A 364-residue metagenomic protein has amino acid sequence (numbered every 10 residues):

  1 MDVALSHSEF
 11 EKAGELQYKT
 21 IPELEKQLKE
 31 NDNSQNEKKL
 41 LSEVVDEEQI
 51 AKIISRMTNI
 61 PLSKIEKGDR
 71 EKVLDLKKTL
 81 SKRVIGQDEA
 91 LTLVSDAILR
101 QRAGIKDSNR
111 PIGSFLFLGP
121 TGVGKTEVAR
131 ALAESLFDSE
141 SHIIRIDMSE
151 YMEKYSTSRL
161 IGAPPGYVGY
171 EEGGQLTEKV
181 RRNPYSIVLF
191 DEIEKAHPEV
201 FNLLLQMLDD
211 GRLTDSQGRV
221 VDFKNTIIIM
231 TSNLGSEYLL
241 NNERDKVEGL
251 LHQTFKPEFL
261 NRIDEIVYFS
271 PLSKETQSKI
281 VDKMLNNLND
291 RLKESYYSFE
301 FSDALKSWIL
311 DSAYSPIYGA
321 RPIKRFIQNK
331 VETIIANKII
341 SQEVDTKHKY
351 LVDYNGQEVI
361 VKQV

Functional and structural regions predicted by a protein language model:
M1-V364: AAA+ P-loop NTPase nucleotide-binding core of proteostasis motors
